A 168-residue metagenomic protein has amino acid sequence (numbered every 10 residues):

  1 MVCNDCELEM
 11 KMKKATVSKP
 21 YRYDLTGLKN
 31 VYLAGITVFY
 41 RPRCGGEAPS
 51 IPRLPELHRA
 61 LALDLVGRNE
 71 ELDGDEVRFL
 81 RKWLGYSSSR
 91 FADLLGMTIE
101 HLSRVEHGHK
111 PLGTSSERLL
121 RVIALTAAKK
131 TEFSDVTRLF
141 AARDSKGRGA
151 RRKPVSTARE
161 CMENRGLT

Functional and structural regions predicted by a protein language model:
M1-E71, T126-T168: N-terminal flexible/basic segments that precede or flank functional cores
E70-Y86: Short, amphipathic alpha-helical "recognition" segments used to contact nucleic acids or chromatin
L80, S89-D93, L102: Short alpha-helical "recognition helix" segments of helix-turn-helix
W83, I123-A127: Generic structural signal for hydrophobic core residues of well-folded globular domains
G96-L112: Recognition helix of helix-turn-helix/homeodomain-like DNA-binding domains that insert into the DNA major groove
H109-R121: Short, basic-rich loop-to-helix N-cap that marks the start of a DNA-contacting helix
